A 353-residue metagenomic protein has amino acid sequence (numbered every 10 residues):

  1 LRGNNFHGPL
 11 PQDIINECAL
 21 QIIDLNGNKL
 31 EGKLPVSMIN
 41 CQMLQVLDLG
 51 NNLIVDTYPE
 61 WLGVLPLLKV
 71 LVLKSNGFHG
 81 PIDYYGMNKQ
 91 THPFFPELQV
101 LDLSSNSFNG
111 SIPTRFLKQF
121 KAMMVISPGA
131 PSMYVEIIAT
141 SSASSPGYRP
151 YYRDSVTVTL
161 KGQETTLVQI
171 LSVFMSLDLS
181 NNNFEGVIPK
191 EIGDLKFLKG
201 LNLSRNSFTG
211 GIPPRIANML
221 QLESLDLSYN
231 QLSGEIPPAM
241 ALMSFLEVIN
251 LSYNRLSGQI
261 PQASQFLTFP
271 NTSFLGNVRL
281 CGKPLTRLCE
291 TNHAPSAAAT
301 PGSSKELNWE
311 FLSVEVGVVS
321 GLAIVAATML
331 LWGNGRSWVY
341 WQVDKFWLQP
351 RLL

Functional and structural regions predicted by a protein language model:
L1-N292: Change "centered on extracellular leucine-rich repeats
S127, C289-L353: Terminal membrane/secretory targeting segments in land-plant proteins
